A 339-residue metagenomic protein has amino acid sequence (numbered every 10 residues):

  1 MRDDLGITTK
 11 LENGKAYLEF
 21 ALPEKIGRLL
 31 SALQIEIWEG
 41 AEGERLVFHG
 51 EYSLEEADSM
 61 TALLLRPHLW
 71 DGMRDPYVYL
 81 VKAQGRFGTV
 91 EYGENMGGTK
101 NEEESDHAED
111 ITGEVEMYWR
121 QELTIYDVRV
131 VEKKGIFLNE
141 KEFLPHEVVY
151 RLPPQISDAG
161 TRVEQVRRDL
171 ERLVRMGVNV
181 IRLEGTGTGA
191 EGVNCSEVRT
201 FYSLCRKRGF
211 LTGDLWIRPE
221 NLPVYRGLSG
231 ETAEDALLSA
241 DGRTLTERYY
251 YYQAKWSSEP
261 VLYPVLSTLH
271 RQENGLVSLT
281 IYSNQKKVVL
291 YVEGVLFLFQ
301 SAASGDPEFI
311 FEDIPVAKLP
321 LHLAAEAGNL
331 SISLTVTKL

Functional and structural regions predicted by a protein language model:
M1, Y252-V261: Proline/serine/threonine-rich low-complexity linkers at boundaries of modular beta-sandwich domains
M1-R208, V265-L339: Secreted/periplasmic carbohydrate-active enzymes, especially glycoside hydrolases
Q165, R243-T244: Soluble or luminal CAZymes and related metallo-dependent hydrolases
E184-T186, L215-R218: Active-site-proximal beta-strand/loop segments in catalytic clefts of secreted hydrolases
R206, T212-L215: Aromatic/acidic cage segments in peptide-binding pockets
W216-R243: Aromatic/acidic polysaccharide-binding cleft in carbohydrate-active enzymes
